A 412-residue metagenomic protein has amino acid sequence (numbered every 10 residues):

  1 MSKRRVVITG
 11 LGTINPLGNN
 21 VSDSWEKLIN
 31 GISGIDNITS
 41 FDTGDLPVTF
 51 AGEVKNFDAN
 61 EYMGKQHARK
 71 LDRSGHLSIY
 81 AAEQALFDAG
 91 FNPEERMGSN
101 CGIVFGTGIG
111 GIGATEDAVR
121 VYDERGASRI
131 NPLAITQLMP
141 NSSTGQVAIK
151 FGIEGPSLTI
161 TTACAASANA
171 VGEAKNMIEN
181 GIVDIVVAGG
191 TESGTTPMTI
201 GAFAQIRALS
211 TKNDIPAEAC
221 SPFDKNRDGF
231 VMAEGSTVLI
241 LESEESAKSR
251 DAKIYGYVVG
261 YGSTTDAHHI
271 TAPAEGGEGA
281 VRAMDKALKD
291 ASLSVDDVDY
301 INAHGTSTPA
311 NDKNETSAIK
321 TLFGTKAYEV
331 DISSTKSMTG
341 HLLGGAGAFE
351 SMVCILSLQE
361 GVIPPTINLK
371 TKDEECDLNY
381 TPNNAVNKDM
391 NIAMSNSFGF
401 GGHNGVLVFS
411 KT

Functional and structural regions predicted by a protein language model:
M1-H67, A89, E245-Y257, M352-T366 (+1 more regions): ACP-dependent fatty acid/polyketide chain-elongation machinery
R5-T9, S33-D36, D214-A291, Y300: Condensing-enzyme catalytic core mediating Claisen C-C bond formation in acyl metabolism
I8, I29-T162, T191-I200, D297-N311: Conserved beta-ketoacyl condensing-enzyme motif
G10, L28, A82, I103 (+10 more regions): Conserved small-residue
T39, I182-D228, Y261-E275, G305-D312 (+1 more regions): Acyl-CoA/ACP chain-elongation machinery
S78-F91, P140-T144, A148-F151, P156-E192 (+3 more regions): Active-site-proximal alpha-helical scaffold in enzymes
A85-M97, A247-K253, M284-Y300, L322-K326: Phosphate/pyrophosphate-binding loops at sites that engage ATP/ADP/AMP, CoA/4′-phosphopantetheine, polyphosphate
E124-N131, G172, N176, E192-S249 (+2 more regions): Glycine-/small-residue-rich "gating" segment that lines the acyl/pantetheine channel and substrate pocket
